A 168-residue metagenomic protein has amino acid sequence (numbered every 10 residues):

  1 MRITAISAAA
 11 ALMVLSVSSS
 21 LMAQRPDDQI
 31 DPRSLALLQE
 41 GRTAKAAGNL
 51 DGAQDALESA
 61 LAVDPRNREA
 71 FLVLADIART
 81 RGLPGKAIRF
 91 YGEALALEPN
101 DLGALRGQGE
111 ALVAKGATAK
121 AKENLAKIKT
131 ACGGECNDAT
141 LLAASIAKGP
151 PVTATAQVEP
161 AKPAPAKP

Functional and structural regions predicted by a protein language model:
R25-S34, E123-P168: Terminal, low-structured helical/coil segments at or just beyond the last alpha-helical repeat
P32-V63: Alpha-helical segment of the N-proximal tetratricopeptide repeat
K45, A62, A75-R79, V113: Position-specific recognition of the canonical hydrophobic site in helix A of tetratricopeptide repeat
A60, E93-A94, K127-I128: Canonical positions in the second alpha-helix
V63, L97, T130-G134: Structural marker of alpha-solenoid helical repeat scaffolds
V73-L74, G107, L141-S145: Canonical tetratricopeptide repeat
